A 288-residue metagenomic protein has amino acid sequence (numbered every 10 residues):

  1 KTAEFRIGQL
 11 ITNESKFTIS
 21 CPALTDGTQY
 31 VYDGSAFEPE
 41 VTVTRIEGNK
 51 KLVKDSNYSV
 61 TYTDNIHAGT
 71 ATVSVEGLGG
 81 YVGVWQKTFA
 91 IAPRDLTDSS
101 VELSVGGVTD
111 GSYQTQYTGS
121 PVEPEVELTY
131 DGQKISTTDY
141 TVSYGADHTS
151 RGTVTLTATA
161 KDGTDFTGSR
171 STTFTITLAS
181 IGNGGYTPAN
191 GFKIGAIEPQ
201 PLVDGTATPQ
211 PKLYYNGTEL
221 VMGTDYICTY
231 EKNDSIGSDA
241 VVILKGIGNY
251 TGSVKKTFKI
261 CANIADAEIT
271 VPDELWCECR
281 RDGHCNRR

Functional and structural regions predicted by a protein language model:
K1-R6, K50-V82, K87-F89, Q133-T167 (+3 more regions): Serine/threonine-rich, repeat-prone extracellular segments and beta-strand-based repeat modules of secreted/surface
E4-N49, P93-Q133, T177-T218, N263-R288: Solvent-exposed, low-complexity, repeat-rich "mucin-like" stalks and linkers
